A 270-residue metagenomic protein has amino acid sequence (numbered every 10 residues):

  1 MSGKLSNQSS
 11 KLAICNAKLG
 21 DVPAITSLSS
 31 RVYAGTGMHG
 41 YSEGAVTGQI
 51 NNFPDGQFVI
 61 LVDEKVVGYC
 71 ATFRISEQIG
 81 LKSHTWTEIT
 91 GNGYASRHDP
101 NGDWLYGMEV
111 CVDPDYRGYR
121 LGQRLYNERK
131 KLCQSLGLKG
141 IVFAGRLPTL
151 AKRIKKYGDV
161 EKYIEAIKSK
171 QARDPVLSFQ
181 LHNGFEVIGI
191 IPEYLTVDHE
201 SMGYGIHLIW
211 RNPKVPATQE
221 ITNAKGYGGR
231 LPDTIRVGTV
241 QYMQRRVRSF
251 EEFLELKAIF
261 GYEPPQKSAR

Functional and structural regions predicted by a protein language model:
K11-I25: A short beta-loop-alpha structural element at the N-terminal edge of CoA-dependent acyl/N-acetyltransferase catalytic
L12, K65-Y69, L105: Glycine-rich phosphate/pyrophosphate-binding loop shared by adenosine-nucleotide-utilizing enzymes
A17, V110-V112: Hydrophobic adenine-recognition pocket in adenosine-nucleotide-binding enzymes
T36-H84, E88-S96: Active-site rim helix/loop that mediates acceptor-substrate recognition in acyltransferases
V62, G93-R97, E128-S135, G229 (+1 more regions): Short amphipathic alpha-helices and their capping/turn segments at secondary-structure boundaries
A71-E109, N127, F143-P175, L181 (+2 more regions): Conserved acyl-donor/pantetheine-binding loop and adjacent beta-alpha core of acyl/acetyltransferases and related
V112, G118-Q134, V142-F143: Conserved acetyl-CoA-binding loop-helix of GNAT-fold acetyltransferases
T222-R270: Hydrophobic structural segments
